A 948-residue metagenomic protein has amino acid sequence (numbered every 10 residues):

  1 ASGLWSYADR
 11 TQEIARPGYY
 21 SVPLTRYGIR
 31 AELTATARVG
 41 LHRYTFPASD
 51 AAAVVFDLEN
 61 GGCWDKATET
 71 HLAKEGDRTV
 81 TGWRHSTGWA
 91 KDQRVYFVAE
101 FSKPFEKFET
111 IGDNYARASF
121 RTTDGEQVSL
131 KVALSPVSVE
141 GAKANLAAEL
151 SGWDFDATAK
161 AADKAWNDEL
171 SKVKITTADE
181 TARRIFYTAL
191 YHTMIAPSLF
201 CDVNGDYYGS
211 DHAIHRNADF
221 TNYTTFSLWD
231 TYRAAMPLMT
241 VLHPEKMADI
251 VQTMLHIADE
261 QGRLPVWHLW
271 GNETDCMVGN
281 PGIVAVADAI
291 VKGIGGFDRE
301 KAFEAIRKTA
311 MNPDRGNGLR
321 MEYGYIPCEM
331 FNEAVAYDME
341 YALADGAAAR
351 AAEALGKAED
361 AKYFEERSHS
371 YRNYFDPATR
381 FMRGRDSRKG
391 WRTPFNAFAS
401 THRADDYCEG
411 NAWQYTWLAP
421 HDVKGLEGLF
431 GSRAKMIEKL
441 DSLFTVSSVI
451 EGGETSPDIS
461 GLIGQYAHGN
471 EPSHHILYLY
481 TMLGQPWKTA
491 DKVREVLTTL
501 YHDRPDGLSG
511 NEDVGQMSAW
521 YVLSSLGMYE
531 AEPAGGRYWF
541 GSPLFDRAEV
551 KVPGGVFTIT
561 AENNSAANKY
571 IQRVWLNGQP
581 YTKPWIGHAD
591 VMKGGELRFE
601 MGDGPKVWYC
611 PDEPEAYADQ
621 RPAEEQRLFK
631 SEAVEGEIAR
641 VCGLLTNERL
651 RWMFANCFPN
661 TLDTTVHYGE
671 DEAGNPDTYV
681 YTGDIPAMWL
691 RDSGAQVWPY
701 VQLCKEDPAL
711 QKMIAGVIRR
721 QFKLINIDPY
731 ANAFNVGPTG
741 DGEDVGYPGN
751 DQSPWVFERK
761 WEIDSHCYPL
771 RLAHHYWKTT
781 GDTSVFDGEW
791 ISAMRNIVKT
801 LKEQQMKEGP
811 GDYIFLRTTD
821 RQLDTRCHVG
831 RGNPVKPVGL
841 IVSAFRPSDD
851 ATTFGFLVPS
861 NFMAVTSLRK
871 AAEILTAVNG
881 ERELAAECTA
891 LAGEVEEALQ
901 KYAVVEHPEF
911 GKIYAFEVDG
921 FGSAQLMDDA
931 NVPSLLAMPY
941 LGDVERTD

Functional and structural regions predicted by a protein language model:
A1-Y223, G510, G643-Y668, E672-A673 (+2 more regions): Beta-sandwich/jelly-roll carbohydrate-recognition scaffolds of carbohydrate-active enzymes
R26-E32, R38-V39, R43-A51, L58-V128 (+4 more regions): Active-site cavity-forming subdomains of large catalytic enzyme subunits
P197, H243-P265, K301-I326, R367-F381 (+8 more regions): Long, well-ordered core segments of solenoidal/helical folds
A213-N217, Q261-L269, L319-A334, A397-E409 (+5 more regions): Acidic/His metal-coordination segments adjacent to aromatic residues that form catalytic metal sites in metalloenzymes
A218-R233, V241-L242, I283, I290-T558 (+6 more regions): Active-site core of glycosidic bond-cleaving carbohydrate-active enzymes
T224-A352, E365, W413-G428, P686-I714 (+1 more regions): Aromatic-rich carbohydrate-recognition surfaces in CAZymes
D275-P281, A285-K292, D338-M339, G390-F430 (+7 more regions): Extended ligand-binding clefts on enzyme/binding-domain cores
F658-W689, L710, A733-V736, P754-W755: Internal amphipathic alpha-helical repeat/solenoid segments
